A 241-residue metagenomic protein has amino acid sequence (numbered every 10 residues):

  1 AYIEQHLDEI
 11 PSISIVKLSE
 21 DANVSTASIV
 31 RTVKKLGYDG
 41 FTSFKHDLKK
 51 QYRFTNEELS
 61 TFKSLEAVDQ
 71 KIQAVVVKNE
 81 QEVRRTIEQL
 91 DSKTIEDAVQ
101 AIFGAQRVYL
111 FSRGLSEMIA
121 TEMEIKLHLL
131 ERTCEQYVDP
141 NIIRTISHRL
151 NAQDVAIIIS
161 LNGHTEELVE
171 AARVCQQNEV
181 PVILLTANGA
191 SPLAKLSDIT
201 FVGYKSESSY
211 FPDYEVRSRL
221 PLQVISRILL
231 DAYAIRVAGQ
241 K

Functional and structural regions predicted by a protein language model:
A1, I13-I15, V83-R84, R107-Y109 (+1 more regions): A short, structure-level motif marking secondary-structure boundaries and short turns
Y2, A98-A101, I146: CheY-like receiver
Q5-S12, V16-E96: HTH-adjacent hinge/linker in prokaryotic transcriptional regulators
K93-A105: Glycine-rich phosphate/diphosphate-binding loops that line cofactor/substrate pockets in enzymes
T94, V237-K241: Active-site phosphate/pyrophosphate-binding segments
F103-V224, I228-A238: Glycine-rich phosphate-binding loops that contact phosphosugars or nucleotide phosphates
